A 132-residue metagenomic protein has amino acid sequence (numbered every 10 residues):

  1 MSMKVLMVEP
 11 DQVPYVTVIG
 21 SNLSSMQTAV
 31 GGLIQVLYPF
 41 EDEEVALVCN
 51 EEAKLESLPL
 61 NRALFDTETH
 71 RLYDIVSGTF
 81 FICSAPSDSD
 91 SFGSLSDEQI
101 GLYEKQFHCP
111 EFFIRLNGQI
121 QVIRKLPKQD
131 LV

Functional and structural regions predicted by a protein language model:
M1-V132: Domain-length accessory/inserted modules outside core catalytic folds
